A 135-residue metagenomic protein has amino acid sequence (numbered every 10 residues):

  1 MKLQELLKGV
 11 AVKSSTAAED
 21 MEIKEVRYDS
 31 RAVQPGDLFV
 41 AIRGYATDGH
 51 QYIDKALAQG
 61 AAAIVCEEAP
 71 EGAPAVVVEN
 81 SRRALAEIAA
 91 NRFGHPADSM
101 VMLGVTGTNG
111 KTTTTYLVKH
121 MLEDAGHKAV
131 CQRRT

Functional and structural regions predicted by a protein language model:
M1-E87: N-terminal leader/targeting and accessory segments in enzymes
L7-V10, L85-T135: Phosphate-binding loop of NTP-binding sites
